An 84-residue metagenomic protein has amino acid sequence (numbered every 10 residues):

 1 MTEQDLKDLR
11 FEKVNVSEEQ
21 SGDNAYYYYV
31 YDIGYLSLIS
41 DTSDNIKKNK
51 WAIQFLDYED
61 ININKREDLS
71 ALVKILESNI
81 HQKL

Functional and structural regions predicted by a protein language model:
M1-N15: Amphipathic alpha-helical segments
M1-Q4, Y31-I33, A71: N-terminal functional modules and adjacent low-complexity/disordered segments of proteins
L6, F55-L84: Ampiphathic alpha-helical segments that act as solvent-exposed interaction surfaces
R10-K13, S40-T42, V73-L76, I80: Generic low-complexity, intrinsically disordered sequence content enriched in small uncharged/hydrophobic residues
E12-N45: Amphipathic, interaction-prone secondary-structure segments
L36-N64: Intrinsically disordered, low-complexity regulatory segments enriched in Ser/Thr/Pro and charged residues
